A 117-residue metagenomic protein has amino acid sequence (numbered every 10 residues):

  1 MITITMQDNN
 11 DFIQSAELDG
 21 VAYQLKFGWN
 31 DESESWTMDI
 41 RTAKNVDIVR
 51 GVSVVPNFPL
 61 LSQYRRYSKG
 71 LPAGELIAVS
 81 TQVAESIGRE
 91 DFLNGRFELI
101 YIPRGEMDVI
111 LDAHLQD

Functional and structural regions predicted by a protein language model:
M1-K26, D31: Short, charged/polar N-terminal "headpieces" of proteins
I2, P56, E90: Flexible, active-site-adjacent loop/turn segments at secondary-structure boundaries
T5-Q7, K69, E90: Short, exposed beta-strand/loop patches in secreted or surface proteins that constitute
D8-N10, A16, A22, S62 (+3 more regions): Solvent-exposed, flexible loop/coil residues
G28, R41, I102: Structured beta-strand/turn binding interfaces of compact recognition modules in eukaryotic regulators
D31-Q82: Acidic, aromatic-enriched beta-alpha/helix-loop junctions
I87-D117: C-terminal charged interaction modules
